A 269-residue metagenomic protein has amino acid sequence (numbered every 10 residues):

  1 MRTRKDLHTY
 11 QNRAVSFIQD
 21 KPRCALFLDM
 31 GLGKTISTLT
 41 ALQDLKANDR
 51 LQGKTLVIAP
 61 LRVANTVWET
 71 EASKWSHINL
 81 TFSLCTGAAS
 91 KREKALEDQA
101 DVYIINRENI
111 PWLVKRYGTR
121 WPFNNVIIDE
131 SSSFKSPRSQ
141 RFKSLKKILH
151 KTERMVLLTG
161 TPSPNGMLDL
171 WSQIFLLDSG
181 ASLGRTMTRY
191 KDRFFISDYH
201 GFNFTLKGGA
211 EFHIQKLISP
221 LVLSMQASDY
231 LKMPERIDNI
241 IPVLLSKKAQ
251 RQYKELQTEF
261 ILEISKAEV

Functional and structural regions predicted by a protein language model:
M1-E153, R185-L206, K248-V269: SF2 helicase/translocase NTPase motor core, specifically the RecA-like lobe 1 inter-motif segment between Walker
M1-K5, L158, N239-I240: A detector of helix-start/N-cap boundary segments at the beginnings of structured domains
K21, G33, N165, L177 (+3 more regions): Residue-level signal for short amphipathic helical patches enriched in basic/charged and nearby hydrophobic residues
L61-R62, S163, L221, E235: Hydrophobic residues in alpha-helical membrane-spanning segments
C85, I105, L158, I241-V243: Hydrophobic residues at beta-strand termini and immediately following loops that shape nucleotide-binding pockets
N125, F142-D229: Conserved P-loop NTPase motor "coupling/switch" region that bridges the ATPase
I218-S219, L231-M233, N239-Q252: Interdomain hinge/linker elements that couple catalytic modules in large macromolecular machines
